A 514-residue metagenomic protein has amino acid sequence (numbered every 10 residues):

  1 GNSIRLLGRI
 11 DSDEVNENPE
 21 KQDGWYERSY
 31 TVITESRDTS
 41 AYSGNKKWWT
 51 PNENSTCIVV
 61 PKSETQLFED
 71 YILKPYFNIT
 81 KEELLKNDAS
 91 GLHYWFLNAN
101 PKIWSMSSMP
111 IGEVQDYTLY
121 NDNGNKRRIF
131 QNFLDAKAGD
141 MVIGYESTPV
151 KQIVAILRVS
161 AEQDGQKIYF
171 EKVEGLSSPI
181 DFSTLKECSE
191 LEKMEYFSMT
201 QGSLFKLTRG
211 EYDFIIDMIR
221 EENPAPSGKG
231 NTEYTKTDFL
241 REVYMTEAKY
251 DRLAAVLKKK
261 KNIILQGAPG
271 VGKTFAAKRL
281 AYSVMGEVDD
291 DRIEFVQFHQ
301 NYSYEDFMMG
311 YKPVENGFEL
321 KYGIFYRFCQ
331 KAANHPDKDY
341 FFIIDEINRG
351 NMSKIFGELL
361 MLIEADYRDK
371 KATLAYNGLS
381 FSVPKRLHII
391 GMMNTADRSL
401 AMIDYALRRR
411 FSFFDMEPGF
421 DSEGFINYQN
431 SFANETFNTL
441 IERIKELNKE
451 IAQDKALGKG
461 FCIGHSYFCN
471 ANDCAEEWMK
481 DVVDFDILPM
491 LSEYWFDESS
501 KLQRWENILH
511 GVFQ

Functional and structural regions predicted by a protein language model:
G1-K47, S105-M194, D454-K455: Structured alpha/beta reader/binder surfaces that contact nucleic acids or chromatin modification marks
L7, Y94-F96, I156, L204 (+1 more regions): Conserved hydrophobic/aromatic beta-strand scaffold that supports enzyme active sites
P19-L97, K102, N125, D164-E233: Contiguous surface segments at macromolecular interaction interfaces
F96, I143, F341-I343: Structural motif
A99-P101, S108-P110, Q300: Short, small-residue-rich loop/turn micro-motifs
E222-L457, C474-F485, P489-Q514: AAA+ P-loop NTPase catalytic core and its hallmark functional loops
F468-N470: Amphipathic alpha-helical segments that form the core helices of the histone-fold
